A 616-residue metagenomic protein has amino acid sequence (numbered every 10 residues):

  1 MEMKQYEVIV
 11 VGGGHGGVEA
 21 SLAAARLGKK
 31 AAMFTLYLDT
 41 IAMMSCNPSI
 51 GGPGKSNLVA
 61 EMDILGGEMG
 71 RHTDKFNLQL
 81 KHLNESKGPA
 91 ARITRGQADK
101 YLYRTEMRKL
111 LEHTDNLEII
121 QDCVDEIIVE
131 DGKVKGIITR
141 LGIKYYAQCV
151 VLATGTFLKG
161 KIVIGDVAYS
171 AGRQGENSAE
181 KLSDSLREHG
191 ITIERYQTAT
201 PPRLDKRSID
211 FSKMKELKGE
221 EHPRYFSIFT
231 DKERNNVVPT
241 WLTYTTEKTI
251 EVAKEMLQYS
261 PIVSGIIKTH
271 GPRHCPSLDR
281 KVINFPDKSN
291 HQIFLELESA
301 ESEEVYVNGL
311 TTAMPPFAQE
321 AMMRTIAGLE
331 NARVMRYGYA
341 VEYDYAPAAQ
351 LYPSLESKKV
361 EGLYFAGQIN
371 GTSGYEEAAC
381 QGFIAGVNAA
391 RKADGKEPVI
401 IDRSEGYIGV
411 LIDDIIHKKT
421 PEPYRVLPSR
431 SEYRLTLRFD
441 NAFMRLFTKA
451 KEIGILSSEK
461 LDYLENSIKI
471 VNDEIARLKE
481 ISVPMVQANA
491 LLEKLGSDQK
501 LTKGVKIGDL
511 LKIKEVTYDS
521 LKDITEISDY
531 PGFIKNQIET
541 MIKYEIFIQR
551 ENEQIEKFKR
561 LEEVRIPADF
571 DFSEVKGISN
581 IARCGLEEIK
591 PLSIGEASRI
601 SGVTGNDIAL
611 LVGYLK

Functional and structural regions predicted by a protein language model:
K4-G16: Beta1/beta-strand and adjacent pyrophosphate-binding region of the FAD-binding site in flavoprotein oxidoreductases
K4-Y6, R140-C149: Core beta-strand elements of the Rossmann-like FAD/NAD(P) dinucleotide-binding domain in flavoenzyme oxidoreductases
V11, K144-G155: Short hydrophobic core segments
L22-E126, L141, A153-R173, N177-S183 (+3 more regions): Conserved N-terminal/central alpha/beta ligand/cofactor-binding core
D39, S183-E320, G328, I408 (+2 more regions): An anion/pyrophosphate-binding glycine-rich loop and adjacent beta-alpha core in soluble alpha-beta enzymes
I128-K144: Conserved beta-strand-loop-beta-strand element in the redox core of flavoprotein oxidoreductases
Y306-T372, I400-D413, P531-G585, K590: A glycine-rich dinucleotide-binding beta-alpha-beta segment and adjacent secondary-structure elements that constitute
R430, F447-E452, L456-D607, G613-L615: Extended, charge-enriched "interface" segments that sit outside catalytic cores
